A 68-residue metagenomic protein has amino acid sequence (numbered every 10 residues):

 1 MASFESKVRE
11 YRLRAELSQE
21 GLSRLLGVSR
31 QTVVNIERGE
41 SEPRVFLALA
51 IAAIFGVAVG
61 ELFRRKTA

Functional and structural regions predicted by a protein language model:
A2, L13-R14, E42: Short amphipathic helical patch at the helix-1/turn junction of helix-turn-helix
S6-L25, A50: Short basic helix-loop element that most often maps to the first helix and adjoining turn of HTH DNA-binding modules
L25, I36, R65: Residues in the recognition helix of alpha-helical DNA-binding motifs
V28-S41: Recognition helix of helix-turn-helix/homeodomain-like DNA-binding domains that insert into the DNA major groove
F46-E61: DNA major-groove recognition helix of helix-turn-helix/homeodomain DNA-binding modules
E61-A68: Short amphipathic recognition helices of helix-turn-helix/homeodomain-type DNA-binding modules
